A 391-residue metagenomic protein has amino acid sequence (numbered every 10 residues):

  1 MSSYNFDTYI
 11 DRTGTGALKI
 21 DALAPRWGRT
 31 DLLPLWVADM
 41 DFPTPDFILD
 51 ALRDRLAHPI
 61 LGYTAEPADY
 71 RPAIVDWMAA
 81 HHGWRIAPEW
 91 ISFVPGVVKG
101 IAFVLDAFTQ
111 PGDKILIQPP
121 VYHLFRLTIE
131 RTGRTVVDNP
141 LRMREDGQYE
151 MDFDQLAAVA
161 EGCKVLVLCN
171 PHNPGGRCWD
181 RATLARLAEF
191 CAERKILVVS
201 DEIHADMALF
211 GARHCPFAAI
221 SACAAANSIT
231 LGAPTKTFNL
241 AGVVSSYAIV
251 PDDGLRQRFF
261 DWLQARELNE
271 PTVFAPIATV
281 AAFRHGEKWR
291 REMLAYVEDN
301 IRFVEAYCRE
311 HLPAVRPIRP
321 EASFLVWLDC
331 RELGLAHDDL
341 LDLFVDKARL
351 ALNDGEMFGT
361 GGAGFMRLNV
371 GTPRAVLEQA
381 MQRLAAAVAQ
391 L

Functional and structural regions predicted by a protein language model:
S2-G96, F103, A282-H285, Q390-L391: N-terminal small-domain helix-loop-helix segment of the aminotransferase-like
D106-L168: PLP-dependent aminotransferase-like
D113, R134, E193-I196, A225-A226: A short helix->loop->beta-strand "cap" motif at the edges of active sites that frequently abuts
L141-A212: Active-site phosphate-binding strand-loop segment of PLP-dependent enzymes
A157, A224, A336, L343-L352 (+1 more regions): PLP-dependent enzyme catalytic core of the Aspartate aminotransferase-like
A222-E298, V388: Conserved core segment of the aminotransferase class I/II
V280, Y296-E305, P317-C330: Conserved glycine-rich beta-strand-loop-beta hairpin in the small C-terminal domain of fold type I
